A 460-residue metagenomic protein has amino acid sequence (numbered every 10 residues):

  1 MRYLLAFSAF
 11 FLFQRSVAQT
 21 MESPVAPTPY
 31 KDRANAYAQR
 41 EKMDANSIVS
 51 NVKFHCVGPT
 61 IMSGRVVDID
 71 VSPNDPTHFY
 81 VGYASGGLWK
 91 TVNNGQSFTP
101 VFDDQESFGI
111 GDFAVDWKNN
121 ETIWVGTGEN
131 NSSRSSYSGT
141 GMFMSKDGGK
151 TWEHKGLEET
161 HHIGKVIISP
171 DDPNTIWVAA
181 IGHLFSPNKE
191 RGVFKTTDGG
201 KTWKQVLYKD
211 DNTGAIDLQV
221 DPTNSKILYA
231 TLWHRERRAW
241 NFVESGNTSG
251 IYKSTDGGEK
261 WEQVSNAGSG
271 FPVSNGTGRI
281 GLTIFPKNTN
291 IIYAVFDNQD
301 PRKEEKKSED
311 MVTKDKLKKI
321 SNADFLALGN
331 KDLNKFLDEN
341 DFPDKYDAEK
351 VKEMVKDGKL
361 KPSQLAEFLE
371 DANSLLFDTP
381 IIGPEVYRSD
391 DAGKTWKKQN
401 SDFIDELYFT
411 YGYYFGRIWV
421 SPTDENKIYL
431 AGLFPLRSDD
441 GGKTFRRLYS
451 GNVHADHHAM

Functional and structural regions predicted by a protein language model:
M1-E22: Bacterial Sec-dependent N-terminal signal peptides
T20-M460: Beta-propeller blade termini and top-face loops
